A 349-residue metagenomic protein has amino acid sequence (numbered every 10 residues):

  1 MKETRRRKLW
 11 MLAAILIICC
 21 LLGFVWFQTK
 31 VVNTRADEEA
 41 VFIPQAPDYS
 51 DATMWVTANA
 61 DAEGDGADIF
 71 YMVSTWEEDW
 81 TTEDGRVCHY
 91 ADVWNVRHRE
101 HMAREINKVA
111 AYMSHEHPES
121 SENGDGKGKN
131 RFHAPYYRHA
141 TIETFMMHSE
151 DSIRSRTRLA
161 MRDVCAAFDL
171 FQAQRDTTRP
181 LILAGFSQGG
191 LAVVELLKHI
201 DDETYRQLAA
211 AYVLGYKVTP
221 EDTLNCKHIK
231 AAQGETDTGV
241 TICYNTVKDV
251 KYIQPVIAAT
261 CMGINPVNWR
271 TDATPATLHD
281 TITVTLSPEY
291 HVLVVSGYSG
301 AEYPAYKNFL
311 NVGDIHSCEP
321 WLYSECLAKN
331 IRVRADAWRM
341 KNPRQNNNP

Functional and structural regions predicted by a protein language model:
K2-M113, S120-G124: Flexible, membrane-associating and regulatory peripheral segments of lipid-active enzymes
R5, G23-Q28, R35, D163-T177 (+1 more regions): Surface cap/lid and interfacial helix-loop subdomains adjacent to catalytic sites that gate substrate access
V31-N33, M72-R179, A301-C318, S324-P349: Active-site catalytic motif of lipid deacylating hydrolases and related acyltransferases
D65-A67, G128-F132, T177-P180, R206-A210: Loop/turn elements at helix/coil->beta-strand transitions in domains of secreted/extracellular proteins
M72-T75, Y136-A140, F186-S187, V213-K217 (+1 more regions): Active-site-proximal beta-strand/loop segments in catalytic clefts of secreted hydrolases
E78, T141, G190, P220 (+1 more regions): Flexible, glycine-rich phosphate/dinucleotide-binding loops and adjacent beta-alpha linkers at cofactor/substrate
T81, T144-M146, A192-L197, E221-N225: A short acidic (Asp/Glu
G185-G189, V193: Gly/Ala-rich beta-loop-alpha elbow adjacent to hydrolase catalytic centers
